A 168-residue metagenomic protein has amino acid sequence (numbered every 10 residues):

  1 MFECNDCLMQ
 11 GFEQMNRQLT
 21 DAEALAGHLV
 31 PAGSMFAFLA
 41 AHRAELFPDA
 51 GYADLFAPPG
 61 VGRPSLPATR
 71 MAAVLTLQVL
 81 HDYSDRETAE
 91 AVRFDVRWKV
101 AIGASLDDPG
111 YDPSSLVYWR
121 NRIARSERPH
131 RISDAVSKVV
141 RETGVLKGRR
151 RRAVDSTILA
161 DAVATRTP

Functional and structural regions predicted by a protein language model:
M1-L46: Charged, often Cys/His-bearing segments associated with DNA-binding zinc-finger transcription factors
L19, Y52-D54, S115-L116: Short acidic (Asp/Glu) and glycine-rich catalytic loops that position anionic groups and cofactors
E23, A50, F56-G60, R70 (+5 more regions): Solvent-exposed, flexible loop/coil residues
V30, M35-A73, L80-H81: Basic, short loop/linker segments at the boundary and entry of helix-turn-helix/winged-helix-like folds
P64-S126: Short, positively charged, Gly/Tyr-enriched micro-motifs that form contact patches at catalytic or ligand/partner
L106-P168: Active-site- or DNA-interface-adjacent structural scaffold in DNA-acting proteins
